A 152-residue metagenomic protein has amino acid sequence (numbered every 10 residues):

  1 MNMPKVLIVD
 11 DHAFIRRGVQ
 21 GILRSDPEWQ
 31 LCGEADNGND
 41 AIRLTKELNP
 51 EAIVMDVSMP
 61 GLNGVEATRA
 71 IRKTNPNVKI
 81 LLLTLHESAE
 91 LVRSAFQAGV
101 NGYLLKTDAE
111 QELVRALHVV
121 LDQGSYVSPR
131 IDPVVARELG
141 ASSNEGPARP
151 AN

Functional and structural regions predicted by a protein language model:
M3-I15, V19-L23: Conserved acidic segment of CheY-like receiver
D10, D56, T84: Active-site residues of response regulator receiver
E28-D36, L44: Short hydrophobic/Thr-rich beta-strand motif most characteristic of the beta2 strand and flanking loop of CheY-like
N37-D40, N63-E66: Acidic catalytic/metal-coordinating carboxylates
L48-V54: Active-site beta3 strand of CheY-like receiver
M55-D56, A67: Active-site T/S-Asp motif of two-component receiver
M59: Receiver (REC) domain active-site loop signature in two-component systems and cognate sites in sensor histidine kinases
E90-Q97, N101-G102, T107-N152: Short, flexible helix-to-coil linker/hinge segments that flank and couple to helix-turn-helix
